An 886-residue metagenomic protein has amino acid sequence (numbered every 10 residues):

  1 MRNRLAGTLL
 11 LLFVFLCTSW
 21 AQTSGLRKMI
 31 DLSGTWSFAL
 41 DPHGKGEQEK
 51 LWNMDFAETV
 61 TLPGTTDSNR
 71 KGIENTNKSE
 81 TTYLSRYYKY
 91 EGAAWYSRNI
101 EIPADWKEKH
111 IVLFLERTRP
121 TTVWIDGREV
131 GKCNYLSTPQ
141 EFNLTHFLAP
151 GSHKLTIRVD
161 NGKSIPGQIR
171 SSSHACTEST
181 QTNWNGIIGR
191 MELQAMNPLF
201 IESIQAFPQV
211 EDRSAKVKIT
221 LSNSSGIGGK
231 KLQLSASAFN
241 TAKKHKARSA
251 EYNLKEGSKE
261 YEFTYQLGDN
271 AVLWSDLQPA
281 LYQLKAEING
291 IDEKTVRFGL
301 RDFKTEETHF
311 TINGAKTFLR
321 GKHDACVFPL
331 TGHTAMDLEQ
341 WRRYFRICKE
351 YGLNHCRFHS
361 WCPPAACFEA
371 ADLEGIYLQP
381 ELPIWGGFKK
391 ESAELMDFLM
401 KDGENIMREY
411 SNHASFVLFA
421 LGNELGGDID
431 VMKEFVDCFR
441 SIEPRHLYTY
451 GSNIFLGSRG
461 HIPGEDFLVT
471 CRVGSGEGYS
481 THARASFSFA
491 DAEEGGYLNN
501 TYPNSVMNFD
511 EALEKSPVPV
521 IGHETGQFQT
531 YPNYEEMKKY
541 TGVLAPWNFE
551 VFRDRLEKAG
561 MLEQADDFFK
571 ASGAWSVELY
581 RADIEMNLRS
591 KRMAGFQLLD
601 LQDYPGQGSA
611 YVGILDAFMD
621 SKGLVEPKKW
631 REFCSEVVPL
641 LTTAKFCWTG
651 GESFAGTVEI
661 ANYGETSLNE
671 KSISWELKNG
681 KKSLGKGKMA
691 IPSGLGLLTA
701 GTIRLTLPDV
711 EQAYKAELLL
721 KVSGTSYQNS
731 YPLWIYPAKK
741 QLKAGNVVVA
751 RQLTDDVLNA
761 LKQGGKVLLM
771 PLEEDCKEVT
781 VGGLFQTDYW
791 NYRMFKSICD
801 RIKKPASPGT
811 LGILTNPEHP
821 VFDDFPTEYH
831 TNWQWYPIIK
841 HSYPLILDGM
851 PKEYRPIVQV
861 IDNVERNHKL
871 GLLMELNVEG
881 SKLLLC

Functional and structural regions predicted by a protein language model:
C17-K78, K154, R158, G162-I165 (+1 more regions): Accessory carbohydrate-binding/adhesion or oligomerization-edge regions at the termini of glycan-active proteins
R27, Q205, K285-C348: N-terminal carbohydrate-binding accessory modules
A39-H43, K71, R86, E91-F200 (+3 more regions): Accessory beta-strand-rich segments of carbohydrate-active enzymes
V123-I125, S214-N253, Y261-F263, E652-A690 (+2 more regions): Beta-strand-rich binding/interaction modules
A149-S152, S222-K304, D709-Q741: Extended acidic/polar, glycine-enriched regions that form or flank non-catalytic beta-rich accessory modules
F345, H355-I614: Substrate-binding/catalytic cleft of secreted carbohydrate-active enzymes, primarily glycoside hydrolases
N500-N504, K796-L884: Catalytic beta-strand/loop cores that center a nucleophilic Ser/Cys/Thr and support acyl-enzyme chemistry
N746-Y792, P805, G880, C886: Short alpha-beta junction capping motif
